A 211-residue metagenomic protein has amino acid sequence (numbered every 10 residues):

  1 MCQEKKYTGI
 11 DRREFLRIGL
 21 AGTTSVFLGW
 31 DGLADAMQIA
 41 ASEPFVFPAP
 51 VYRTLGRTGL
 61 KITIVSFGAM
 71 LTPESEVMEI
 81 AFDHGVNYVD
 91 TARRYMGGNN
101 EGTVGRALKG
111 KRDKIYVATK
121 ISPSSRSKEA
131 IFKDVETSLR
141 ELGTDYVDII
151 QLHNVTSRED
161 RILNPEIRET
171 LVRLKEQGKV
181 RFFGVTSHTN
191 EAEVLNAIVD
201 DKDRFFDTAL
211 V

Functional and structural regions predicted by a protein language model:
M1-D11: N-terminal secretory signal peptides
G9-R17, S25-E43: N-terminal twin-arginine translocation
D35-V65: N-terminal amphipathic alpha-helix/helix-capping segment at the start of soluble metabolic enzymes
L55, F67, V89, V104 (+4 more regions): Conserved, mostly hydrophobic/aromatic
M78-A92, M96: Catalytic domains of carbohydrate-active enzymes, especially glycoside hydrolases
T91-A107: Glycine-rich, proline-tolerant flexible connector loops at the mouths of alpha/beta enzymes
G105-A118, R173: Alpha-helix-loop-beta-strand connector modules within alpha/beta enzyme cores
R126-V211: Glycine/proline-rich, positively charged, aromatic-decorated active-site loop/lid region on the catalytic face
